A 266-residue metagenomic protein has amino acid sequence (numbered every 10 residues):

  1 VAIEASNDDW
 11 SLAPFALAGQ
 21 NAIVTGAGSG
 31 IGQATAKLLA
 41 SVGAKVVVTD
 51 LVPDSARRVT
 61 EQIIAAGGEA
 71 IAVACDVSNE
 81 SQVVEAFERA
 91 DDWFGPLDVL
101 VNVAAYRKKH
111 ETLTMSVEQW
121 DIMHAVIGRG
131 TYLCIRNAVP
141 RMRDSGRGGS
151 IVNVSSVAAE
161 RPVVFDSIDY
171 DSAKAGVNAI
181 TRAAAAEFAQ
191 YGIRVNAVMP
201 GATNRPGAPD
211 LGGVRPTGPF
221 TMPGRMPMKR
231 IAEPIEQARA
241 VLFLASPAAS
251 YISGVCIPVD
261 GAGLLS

Functional and structural regions predicted by a protein language model:
A2-A13, R161, V241-L242, S253-S266: Short C-terminal tail/terminal secondary-structure segment of NAD(P)H-dependent dehydrogenase/reductase domains
W10-A13, Q190, P200-M226, I231 (+2 more regions): A glycine/serine/threonine-rich, flexible loop-to-helix segment that serves as the NAD(P) cofactor-binding "lid"
E111-T112, S116-H124, M222: Substrate-binding pocket helix/loop in short-chain dehydrogenase/reductase
I135, A173, T181: Active-site helix of classical SDR
P140, A186-E187, S250: Alpha-helical segment proximal to the catalytic Tyr-Lys
S156: Residue(s) in the substrate-gating loop at a strand-loop-helix junction that position the organic substrate next
A189, R194, I252-G254: Short, small/polar-rich loop/turn modules that mediate ligand/substrate recognition or access, typified
